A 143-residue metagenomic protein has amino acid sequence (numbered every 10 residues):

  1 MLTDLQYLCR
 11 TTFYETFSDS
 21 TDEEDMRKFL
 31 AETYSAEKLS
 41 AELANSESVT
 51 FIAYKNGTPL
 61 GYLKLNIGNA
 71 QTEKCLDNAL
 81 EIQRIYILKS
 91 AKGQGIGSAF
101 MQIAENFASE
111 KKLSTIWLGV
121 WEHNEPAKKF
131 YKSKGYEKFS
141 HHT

Functional and structural regions predicted by a protein language model:
L2, Q6-D19, E24-S90, M101-I103 (+2 more regions): Acetyl-CoA-dependent GNAT
E23, A79, G93, K128 (+1 more regions): A short, glycine- and basic residue-enriched loop/turn that sits immediately adjacent to a domain's principal
Y62, A91, F130-Y131, Y136: Conserved hydrophobic/aromatic "anchor" residues that stabilize well-ordered secondary structure elements
A70, W117-V120, K132-T143: Conserved catalytic-core motifs of GNAT/GCN5-like acyltransferases
K92, L118-K128: Conserved beta-strand-loop-alpha-helix junction that forms the acyl-donor binding cleft
M101, H123-A127, T143: Short glycine/proline-centered loop/turn elements that form peptide/ligand docking sites
